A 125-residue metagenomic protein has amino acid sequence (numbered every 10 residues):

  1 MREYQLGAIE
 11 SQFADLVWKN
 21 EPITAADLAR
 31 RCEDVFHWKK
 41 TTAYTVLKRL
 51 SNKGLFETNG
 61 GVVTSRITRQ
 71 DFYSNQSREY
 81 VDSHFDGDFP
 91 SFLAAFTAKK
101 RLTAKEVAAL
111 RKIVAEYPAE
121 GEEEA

Functional and structural regions predicted by a protein language model:
M1-L16, F72: Short alpha-helical segments that sit at the start of domains
L6-I9, P22, T103: Short helix-coil-helix linker/hinge
L16-T24: Short capping segments at the starts of secondary-structure elements
I23-C32: Short acidic, hydrophobic short linear motifs in intrinsically disordered regions
Y44-K48: Short, hydrophobic-biased segments on the C-terminal half of alpha helices that form "recognition helices"
S51-G61: A short, conserved structural fragment
G61-D71: Minor-groove-contacting beta-hairpin "wing" of winged helix-turn-helix DNA-binding domains
R78-E122: Amphipathic alpha-helical dimerization/coiled-coil segments that flank or bridge DNA-binding/regulatory modules
